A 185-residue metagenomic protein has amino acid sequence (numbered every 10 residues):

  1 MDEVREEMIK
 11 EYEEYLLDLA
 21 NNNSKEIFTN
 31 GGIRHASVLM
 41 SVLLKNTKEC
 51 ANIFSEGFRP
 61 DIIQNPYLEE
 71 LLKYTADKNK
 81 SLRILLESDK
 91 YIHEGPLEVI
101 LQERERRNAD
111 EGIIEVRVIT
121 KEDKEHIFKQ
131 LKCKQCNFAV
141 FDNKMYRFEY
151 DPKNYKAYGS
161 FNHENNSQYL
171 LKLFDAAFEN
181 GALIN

Functional and structural regions predicted by a protein language model:
M1-N52, G57-N185: PLD/PLD-like phosphodiesterase catalytic module centered on the HKD motif
